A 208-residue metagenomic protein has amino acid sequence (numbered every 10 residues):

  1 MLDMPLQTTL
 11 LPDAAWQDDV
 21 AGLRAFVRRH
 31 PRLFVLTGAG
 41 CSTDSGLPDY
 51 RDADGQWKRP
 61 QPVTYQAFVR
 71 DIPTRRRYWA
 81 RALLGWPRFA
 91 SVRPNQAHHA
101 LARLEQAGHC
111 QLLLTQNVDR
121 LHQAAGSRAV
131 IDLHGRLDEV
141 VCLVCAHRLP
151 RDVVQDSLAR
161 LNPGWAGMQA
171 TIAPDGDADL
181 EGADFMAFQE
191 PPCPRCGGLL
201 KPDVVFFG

Functional and structural regions predicted by a protein language model:
M1-G208: Conserved catalytic core of sirtuin-type NAD+-dependent deacylases
